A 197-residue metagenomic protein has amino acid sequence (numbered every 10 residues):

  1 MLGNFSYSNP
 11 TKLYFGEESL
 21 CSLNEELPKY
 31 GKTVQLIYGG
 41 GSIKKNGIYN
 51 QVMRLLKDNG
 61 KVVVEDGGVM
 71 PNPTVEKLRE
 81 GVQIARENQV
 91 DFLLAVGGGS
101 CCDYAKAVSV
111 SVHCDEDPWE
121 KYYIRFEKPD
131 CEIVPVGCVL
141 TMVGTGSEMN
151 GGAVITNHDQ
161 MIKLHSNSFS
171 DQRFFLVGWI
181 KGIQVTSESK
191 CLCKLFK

Functional and structural regions predicted by a protein language model:
M1-F92: ATP/NTP phosphate-donor binding region
T11, C114-K197: A glycine/threonine-rich phosphate-anchoring loop and its flanking beta-alpha core in nucleotide/phosphate-binding
F15, P73, G98, V139 (+1 more regions): Single, functionally critical "micro-switch" positions that shape active/binding sites and transmembrane helices
E18, E76, C101, M142 (+1 more regions): Alpha-helical hydrophobic packing sites
G41-K45, G98-C101, G144-T145: Gly/Ser/Thr-rich loops at beta-strand to alpha-helix junctions that form or flank small-molecule/cofactor-binding
N46-G47, Y104-K106, E148-M149: Short glycine-/acidic-enriched loop or helix-start segments at secondary-structure transitions that form or flank
M53-R54, V82-I84, S111-H113, A153-T156: Short, hinge-like loop/turn segments at secondary-structure boundaries
A85-I124, I133-T141: A short, small-residue-rich loop immediately preceding and capping a beta-strand
